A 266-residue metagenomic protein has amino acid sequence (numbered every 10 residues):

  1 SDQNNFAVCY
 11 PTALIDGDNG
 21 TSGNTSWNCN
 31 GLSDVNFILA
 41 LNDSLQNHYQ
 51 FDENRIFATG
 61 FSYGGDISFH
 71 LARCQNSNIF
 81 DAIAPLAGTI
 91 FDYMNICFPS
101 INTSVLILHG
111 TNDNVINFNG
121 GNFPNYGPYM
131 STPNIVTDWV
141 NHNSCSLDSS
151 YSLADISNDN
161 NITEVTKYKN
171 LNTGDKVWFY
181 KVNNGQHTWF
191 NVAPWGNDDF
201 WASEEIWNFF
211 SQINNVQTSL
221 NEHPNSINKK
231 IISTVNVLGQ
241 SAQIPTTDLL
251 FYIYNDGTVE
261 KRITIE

Functional and structural regions predicted by a protein language model:
S1-C9: Short amphipathic alpha-helix adjacent to the substrate-entry channel of hydrolases
S22-Y63, N78: Gly/Ser-rich "nucleophile elbow"/oxyanion-hole loop immediately N-terminal to the catalytic nucleophile in hydrolases
S62-G65, G88: Active-site loop->helix "elbow" adjoining a glycine-rich segment at hydrolase catalytic centers
G65-N76, I96: Short glycine-enriched nucleophile-adjacent loop and the immediately C-terminal alpha-helix near the catalytic center
N78-T89, S104: A conserved short beta-strand
I107-H109, D113: Short beta-strand/loop motif that positions the catalytic acidic residue of the alpha/beta-hydrolase fold
S146-D148, N214-S241: Residue-level detector of functionally pivotal "anchor" positions at catalytic/ligand-binding pockets or at interdomain
L249-E266: C-terminal tail/sorting-segment detector
